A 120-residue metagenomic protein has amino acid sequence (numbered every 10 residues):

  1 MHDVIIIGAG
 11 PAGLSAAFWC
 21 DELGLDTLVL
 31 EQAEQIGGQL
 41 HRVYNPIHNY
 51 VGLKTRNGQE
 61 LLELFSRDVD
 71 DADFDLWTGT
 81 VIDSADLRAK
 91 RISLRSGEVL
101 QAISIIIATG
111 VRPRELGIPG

Functional and structural regions predicted by a protein language model:
M1-I7, E22-L23, Q35, D75-G120: FAD-binding core/adjacent interface of flavoenzyme oxidoreductases
G8-A12: Glycine-rich Rossmann-fold phosphate-binding loop(s) that bind the pyrophosphate of adenine dinucleotide cofactors
G13-L14, I36-Q39: Short N-terminal binding/cap micro-motifs at the start of the first secondary-structure element
A17, D21: Gly/Ala-rich phosphate-binding loop of Rossmann-like dinucleotide-binding domains, activating on the conserved
D26-Q32, L40: Short beta-strand "acidic-cap" motif of Rossmann-like dinucleotide-binding folds
Q32, V43-N45, G110: Generic beta-structure capping elements
Q39-V99: N-terminal Rossmann-like dinucleotide/flavin-binding domain of flavoprotein oxidoreductases that bind FAD/FMN
